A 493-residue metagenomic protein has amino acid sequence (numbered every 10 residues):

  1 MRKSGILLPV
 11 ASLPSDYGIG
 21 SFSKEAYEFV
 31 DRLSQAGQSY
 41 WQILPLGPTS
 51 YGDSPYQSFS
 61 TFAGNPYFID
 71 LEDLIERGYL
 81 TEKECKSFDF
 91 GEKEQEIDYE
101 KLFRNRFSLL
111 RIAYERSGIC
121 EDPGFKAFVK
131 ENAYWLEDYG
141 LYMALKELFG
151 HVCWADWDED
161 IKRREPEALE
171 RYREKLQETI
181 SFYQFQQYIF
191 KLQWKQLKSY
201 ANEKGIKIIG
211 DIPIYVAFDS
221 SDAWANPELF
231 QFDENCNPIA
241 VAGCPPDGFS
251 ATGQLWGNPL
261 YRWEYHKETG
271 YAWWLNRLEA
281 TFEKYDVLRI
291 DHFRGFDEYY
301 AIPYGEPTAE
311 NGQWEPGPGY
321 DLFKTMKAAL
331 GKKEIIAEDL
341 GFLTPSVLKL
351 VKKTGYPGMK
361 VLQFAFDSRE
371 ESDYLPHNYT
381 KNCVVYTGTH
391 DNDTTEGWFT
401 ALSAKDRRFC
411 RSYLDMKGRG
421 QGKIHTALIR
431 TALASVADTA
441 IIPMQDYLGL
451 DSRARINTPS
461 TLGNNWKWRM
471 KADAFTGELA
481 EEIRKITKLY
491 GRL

Functional and structural regions predicted by a protein language model:
M1-Y79: Trp/Phe/Arg-rich N-terminal binding region typifying the photolyase-homology
P9, S15, D53-Q187, V216-I441 (+3 more regions): Alpha-amylase-like alpha-glycosidases and glucanotransferases acting on alpha-linked glucans and related
E25-A26, Q193, L322: Conserved alpha-helical elements of sugar-nucleotide-dependent glycosyltransferases
F29-L44, L197-Y200, K204-I206, W274-D291: Conserved catalytic-core segments centered on acid/base and nucleophilic motifs
Q35, I161, W468, L479-E481 (+2 more regions): Domain-scale activation on soluble regions of proteins
Y183, Q187-V216: Conserved, well-ordered alpha-helix/loop/beta-strand core segments that scaffold catalytic motifs
